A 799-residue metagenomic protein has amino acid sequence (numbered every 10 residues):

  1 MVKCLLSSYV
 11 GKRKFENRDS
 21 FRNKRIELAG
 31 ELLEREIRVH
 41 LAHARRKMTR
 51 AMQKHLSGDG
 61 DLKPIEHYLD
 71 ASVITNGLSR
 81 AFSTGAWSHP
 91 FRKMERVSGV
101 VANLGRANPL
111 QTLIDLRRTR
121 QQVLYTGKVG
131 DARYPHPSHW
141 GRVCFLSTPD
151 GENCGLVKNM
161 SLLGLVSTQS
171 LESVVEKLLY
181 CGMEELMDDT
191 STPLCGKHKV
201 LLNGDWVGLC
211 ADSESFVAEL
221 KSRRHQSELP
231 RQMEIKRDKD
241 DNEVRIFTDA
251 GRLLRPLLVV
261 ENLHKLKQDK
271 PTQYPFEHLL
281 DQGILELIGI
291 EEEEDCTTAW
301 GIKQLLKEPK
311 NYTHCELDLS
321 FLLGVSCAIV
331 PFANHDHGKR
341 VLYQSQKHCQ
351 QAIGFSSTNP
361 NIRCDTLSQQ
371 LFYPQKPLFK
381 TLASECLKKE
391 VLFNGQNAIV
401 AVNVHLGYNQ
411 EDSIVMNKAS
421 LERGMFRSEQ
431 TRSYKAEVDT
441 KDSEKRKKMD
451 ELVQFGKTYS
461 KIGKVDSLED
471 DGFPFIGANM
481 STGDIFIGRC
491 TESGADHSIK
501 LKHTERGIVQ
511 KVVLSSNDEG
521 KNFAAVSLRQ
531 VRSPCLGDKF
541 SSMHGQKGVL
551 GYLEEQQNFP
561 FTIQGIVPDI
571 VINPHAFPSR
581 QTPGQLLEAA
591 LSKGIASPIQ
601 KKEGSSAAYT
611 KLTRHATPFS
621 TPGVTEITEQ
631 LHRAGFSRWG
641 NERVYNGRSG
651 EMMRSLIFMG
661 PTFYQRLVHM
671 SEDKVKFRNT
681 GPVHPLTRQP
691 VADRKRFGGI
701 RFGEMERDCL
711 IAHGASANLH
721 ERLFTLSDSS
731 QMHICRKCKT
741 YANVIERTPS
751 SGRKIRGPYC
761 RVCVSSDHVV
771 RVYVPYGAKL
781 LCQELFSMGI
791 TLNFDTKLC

Functional and structural regions predicted by a protein language model:
K3-E219, D249-C799: Long insertion/accessory domains within large nucleic-acid-processing enzymes
A211, H225-Q226, M233: Hydrophobic, secondary-structure "cap" segments at the distal end of domains
